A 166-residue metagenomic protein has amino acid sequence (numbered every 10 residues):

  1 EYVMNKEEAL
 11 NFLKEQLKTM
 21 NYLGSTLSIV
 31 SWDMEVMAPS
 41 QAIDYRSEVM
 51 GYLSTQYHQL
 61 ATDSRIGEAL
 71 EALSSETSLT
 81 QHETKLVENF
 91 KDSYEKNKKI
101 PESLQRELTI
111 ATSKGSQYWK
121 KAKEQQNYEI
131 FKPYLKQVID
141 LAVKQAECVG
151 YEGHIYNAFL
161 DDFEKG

Functional and structural regions predicted by a protein language model:
E1: Ligand/cofactor-recognition surfaces for anionic moieties
M4-K165: A well-structured
